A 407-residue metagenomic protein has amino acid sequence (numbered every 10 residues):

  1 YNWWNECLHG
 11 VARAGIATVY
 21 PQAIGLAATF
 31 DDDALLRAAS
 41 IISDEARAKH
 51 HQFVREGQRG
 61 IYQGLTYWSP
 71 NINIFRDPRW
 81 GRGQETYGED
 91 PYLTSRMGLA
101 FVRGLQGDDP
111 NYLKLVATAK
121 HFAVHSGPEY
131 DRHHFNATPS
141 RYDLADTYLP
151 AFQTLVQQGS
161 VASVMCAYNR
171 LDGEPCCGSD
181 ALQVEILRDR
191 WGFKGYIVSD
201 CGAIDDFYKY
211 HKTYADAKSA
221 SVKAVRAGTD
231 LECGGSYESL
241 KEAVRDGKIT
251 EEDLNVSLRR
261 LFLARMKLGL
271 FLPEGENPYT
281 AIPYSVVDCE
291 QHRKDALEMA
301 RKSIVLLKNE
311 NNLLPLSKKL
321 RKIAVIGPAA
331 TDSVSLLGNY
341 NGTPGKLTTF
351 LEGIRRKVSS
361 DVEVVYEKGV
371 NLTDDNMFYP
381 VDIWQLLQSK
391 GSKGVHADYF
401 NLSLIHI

Functional and structural regions predicted by a protein language model:
Y1-S403: Glycoside hydrolase catalytic-domain context in secreted enzymes
I405-I407: Conserved small/polar residues in nucleotide/adenosyl-binding loops
